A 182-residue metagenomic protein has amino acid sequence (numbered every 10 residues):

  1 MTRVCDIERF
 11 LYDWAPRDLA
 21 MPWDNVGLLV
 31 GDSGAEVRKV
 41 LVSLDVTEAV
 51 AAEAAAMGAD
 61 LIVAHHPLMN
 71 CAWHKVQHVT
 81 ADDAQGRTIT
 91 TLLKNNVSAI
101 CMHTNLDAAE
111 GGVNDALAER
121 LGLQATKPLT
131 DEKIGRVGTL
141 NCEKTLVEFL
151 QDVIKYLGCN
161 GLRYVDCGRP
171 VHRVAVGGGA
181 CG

Functional and structural regions predicted by a protein language model:
M1-G182: Hydrophobic structural segments
